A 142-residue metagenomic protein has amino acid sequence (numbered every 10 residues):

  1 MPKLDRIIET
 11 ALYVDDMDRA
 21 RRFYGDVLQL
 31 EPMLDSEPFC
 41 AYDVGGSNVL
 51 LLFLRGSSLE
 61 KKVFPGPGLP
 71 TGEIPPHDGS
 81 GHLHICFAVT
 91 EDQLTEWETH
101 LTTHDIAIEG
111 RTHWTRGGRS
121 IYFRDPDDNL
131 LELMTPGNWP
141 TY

Functional and structural regions predicted by a protein language model:
M1-I7, V14-L34, V44-I108, R124-Y142: Glyoxalase I/VOC metalloenzyme domain signal
S36-P38, T115-R119: Short acidic/glycine-enriched loop/turn segments that link adjacent beta-strands
R111-T112: Diglycine-centered glycine-rich loop/turn motifs
